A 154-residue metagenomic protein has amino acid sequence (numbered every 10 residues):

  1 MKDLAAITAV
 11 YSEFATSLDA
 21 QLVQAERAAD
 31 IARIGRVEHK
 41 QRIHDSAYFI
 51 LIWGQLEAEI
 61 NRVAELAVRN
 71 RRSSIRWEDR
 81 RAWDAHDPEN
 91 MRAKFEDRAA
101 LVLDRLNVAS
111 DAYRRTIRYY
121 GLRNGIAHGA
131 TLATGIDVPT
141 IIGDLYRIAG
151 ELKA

Functional and structural regions predicted by a protein language model:
M1-H44, R147: Charged alpha-helical initiation segments
K2-A9, T16, T131, I136-A154: C-terminal/domain-terminus segments
D3, I7-V10, F14, L51-I52 (+3 more regions): Amphipathic alpha-helix face/heptad-repeat signature
T16, A20-V23, R27, G54 (+5 more regions): Generic structural signal for well-ordered, non-membrane alpha-helices
V37, Q41-D45, A112, T134-V138: Residue-level recognition of alpha-helical structural elements
Q41-E65: Short, hydrophobic, well-ordered secondary-structure elements
N61-T134, Y146-K153: Flexible secondary-structure boundary motifs
